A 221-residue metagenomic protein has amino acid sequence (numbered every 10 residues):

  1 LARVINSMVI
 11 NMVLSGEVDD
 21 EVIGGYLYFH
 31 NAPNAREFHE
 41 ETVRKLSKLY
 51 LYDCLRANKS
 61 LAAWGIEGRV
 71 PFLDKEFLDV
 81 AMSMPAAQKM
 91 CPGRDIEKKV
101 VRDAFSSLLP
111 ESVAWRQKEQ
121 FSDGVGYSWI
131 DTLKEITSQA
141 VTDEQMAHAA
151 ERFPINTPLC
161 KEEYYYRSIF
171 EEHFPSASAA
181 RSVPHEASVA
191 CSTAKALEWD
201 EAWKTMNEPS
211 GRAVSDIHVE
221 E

Functional and structural regions predicted by a protein language model:
R3-S7: Active-site nucleotide-sugar/metal-binding loop of Leloir-type enzymes
V9-E17, E21, P33, F38-E221: Adenosyl-5′-phosphate
I23-Y26: Short glycine-/acidic-enriched loop or helix-start segments at secondary-structure transitions that form or flank
